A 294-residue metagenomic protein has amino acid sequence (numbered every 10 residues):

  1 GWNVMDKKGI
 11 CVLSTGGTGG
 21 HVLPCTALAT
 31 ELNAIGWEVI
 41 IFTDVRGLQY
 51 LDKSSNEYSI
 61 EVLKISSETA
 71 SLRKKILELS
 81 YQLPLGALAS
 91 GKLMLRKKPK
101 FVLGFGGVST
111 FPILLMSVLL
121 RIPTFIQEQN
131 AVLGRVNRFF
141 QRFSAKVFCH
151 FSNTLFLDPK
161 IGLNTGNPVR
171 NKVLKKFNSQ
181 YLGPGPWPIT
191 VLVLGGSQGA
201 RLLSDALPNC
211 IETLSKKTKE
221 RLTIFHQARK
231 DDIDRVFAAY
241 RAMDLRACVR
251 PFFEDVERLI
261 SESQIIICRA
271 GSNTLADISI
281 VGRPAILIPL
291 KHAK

Functional and structural regions predicted by a protein language model:
K8-G16, N33-Q82, A228-D232: Conserved nucleotide-sugar phosphate-binding/catalytic loop shared by glycosyltransferases and other
L13-T26, R201: A short, glycine/small-residue-rich beta-strand->loop->alpha-helix junction that serves as a flexible
H21-N33, R46: Short amphipathic alpha-helix
E38, R46, Y58, V118-N178: Active-site-proximal region of nucleotide-activated glycan assembly enzymes, centered on histidine/acidic-rich loops
F42, G47-Y58, L174, N178 (+1 more regions): Donor-nucleotide binding loops and adjacent catalytic segments primarily of GT-B fold Leloir glycosyltransferases
G47-Y50, S90, F101-L120: An aromatic- and histidine-rich active-site surface loop
T69-F101, L119: An amphipathic, basic-hydrophobic alpha-helix
K98-F101, S261-T274, R283: Acidic donor-binding loop of glycosyltransferase active sites
